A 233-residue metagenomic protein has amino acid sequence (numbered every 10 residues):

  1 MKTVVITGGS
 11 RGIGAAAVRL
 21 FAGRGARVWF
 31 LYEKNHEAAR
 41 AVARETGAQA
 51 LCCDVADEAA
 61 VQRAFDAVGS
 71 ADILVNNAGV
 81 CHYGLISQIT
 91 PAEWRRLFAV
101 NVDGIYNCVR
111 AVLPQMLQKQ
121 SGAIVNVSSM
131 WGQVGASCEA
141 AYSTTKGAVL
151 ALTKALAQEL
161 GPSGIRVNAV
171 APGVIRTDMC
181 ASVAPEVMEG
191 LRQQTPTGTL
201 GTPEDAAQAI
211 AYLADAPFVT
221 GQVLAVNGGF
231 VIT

Functional and structural regions predicted by a protein language model:
S10-R11: Conserved glycine-rich cofactor-binding loop
R24-R40: Conserved glycine-rich Rossmann-like NAD(P)H-binding loop of the short-chain dehydrogenase/reductase
V80, S87-Y106, S121, V125 (+3 more regions): Catalytic Tyr-X3-Lys loop
L85-I86, E93-F98, C180, V187 (+1 more regions): Substrate-binding pocket helix/loop in short-chain dehydrogenase/reductase
V109, T145, T153: Active-site helix of classical SDR
P114, Q158-P162: Alpha-helical segment proximal to the catalytic Tyr-Lys
S129: Residue(s) in the substrate-gating loop at a strand-loop-helix junction that position the organic substrate next
T199-V226, V231: C-terminal substrate-recognition "lid" of short-chain dehydrogenase/reductases
